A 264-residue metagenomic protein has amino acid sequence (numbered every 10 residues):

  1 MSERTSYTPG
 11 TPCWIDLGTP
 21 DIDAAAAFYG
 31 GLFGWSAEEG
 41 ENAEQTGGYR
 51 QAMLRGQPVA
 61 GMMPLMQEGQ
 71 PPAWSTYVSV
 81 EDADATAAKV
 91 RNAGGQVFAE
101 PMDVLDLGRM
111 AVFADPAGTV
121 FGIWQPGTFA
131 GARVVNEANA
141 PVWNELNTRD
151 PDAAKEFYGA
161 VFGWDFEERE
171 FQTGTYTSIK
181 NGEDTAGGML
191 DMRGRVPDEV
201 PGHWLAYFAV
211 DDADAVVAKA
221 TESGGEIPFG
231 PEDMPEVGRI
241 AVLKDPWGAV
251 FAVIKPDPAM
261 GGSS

Functional and structural regions predicted by a protein language model:
M1-T8, R91-V142, E167-G182, D191 (+3 more regions): Vicinal oxygen chelate
S2, Y7-Q57, N92, E100-G108 (+2 more regions): Core segments of cupin and vicinal oxygen chelate
S6-Y7, W14, Y29, W35 (+5 more regions): Bulky hydrophobic/aromatic packing residues
T11-P20, Y49-M53, L65-K89, R109-F113 (+3 more regions): Vicinal oxygen chelate
D16, A25-A26, F33, E39-G40 (+13 more regions): Ligand-binding pocket scaffold of soluble enzyme catalytic domains
G34-W35, Q57, V80-E81, V97 (+7 more regions): Short, low-complexity, polar/charged sequence segments that are solvent-exposed and flexible
G40-V135: Active-site-adjacent scaffolding segments
